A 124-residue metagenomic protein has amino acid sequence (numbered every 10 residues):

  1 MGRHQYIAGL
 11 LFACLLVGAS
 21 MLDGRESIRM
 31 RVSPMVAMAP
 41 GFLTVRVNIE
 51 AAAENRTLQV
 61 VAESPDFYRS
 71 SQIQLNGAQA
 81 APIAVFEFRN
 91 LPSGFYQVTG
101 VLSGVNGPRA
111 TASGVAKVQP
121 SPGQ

Functional and structural regions predicted by a protein language model:
M1-R25: Long, contiguous interaction/targeting segments characteristic of exported/extracellular or secretory-pathway proteins
S20-L43, G123: Short, compositionally biased P/S/T/A/G/V-rich stretches that sit at domain boundaries
D66-Q74, R109-A110: Surface-exposed loop/edge segments in extracytoplasmic proteins
N76, V115-G123: Short beta-strand edge segments in extracellular beta-sheet folds
A78-V85: Aromatic sugar-binding surface patches on proteins that engage polysaccharides or sugar-phosphate polymers
F88-G94: Surface-exposed, short loops/turns at beta-strand junctions within beta-sandwich domains
G94-G100: A short tyrosine-centered beta-strand micro-motif
S103-A112: Short acidic/polar inter-strand loop motif in beta-rich domains
